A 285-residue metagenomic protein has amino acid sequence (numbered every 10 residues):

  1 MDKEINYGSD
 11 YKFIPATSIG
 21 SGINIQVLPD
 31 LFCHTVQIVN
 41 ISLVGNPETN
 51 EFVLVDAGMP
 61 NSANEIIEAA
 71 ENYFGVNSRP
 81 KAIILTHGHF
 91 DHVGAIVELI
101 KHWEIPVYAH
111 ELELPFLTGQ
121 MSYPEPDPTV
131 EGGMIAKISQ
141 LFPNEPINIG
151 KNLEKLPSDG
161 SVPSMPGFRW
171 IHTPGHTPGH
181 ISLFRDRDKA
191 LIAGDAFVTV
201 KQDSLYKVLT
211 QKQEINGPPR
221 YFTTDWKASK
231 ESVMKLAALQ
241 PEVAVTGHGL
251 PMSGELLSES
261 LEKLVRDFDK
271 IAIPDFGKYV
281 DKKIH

Functional and structural regions predicted by a protein language model:
I5-I14, E113-H172, T223-T224, A228-A237: Metallo-beta-lactamase
T17-F74, S182-G194, T199: Conserved beta-strand hairpin/beta-sheet module of binuclear metal-dependent hydrolase folds, prominently
V53-V55, I84, V107, A190-I192 (+1 more regions): Residue-level marker for buried hydrophobic side chains located in beta-strands that build the well-ordered beta-sheet
M59, E111-L114, A196-V198, F268-K270: Short, acidic/turn-prone active-site loops that include or flank metal/cofactor- and phosphate-binding residues
M59-N61, R169-P174, P178-L256: Metallo-beta-lactamase
A63-A109, E113: Active-site metal-binding motif and surrounding structural segment of the metallo-beta-lactamase
E104-E111, P128-E131, I192-G194: Short hydrophobic/aromatic-enriched beta-strand-loop microsegments
G249-H285: Binuclear metal-ion centers of metallo-dependent hydrolases, dominated by the metallo-beta-lactamase
